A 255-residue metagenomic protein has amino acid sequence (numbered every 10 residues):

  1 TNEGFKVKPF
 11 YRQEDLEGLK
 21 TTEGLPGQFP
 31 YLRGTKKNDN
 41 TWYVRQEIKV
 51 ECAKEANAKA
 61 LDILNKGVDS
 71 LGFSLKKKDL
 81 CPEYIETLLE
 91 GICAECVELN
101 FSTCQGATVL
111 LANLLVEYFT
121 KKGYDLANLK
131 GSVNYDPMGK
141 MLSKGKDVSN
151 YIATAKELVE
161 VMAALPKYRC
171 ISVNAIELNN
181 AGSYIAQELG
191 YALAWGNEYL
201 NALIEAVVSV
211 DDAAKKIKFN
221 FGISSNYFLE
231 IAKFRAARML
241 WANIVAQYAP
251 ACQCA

Functional and structural regions predicted by a protein language model:
T1-N226, E230, P250-C254: Catalytic alpha/beta active-site cores
F119, W241, V245: Conserved hydrophobic residues forming the short capping helix/wall of the S-adenosyl-L-methionine
E230-A242: Extended amphipathic alpha-helical segments enriched in small hydrophobics
